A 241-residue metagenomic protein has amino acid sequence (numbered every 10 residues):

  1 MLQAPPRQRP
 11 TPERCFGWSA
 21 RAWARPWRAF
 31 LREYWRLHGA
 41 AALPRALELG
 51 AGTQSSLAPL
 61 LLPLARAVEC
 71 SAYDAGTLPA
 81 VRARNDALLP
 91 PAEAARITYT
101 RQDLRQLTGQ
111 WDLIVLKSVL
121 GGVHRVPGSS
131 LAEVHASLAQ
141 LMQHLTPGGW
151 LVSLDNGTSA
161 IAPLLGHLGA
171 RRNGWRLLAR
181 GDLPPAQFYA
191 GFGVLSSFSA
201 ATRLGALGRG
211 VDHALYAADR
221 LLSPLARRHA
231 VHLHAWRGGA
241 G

Functional and structural regions predicted by a protein language model:
L2-E33, H38: Class I SAM-dependent methyltransferase Rossmann-like catalytic core, especially the SAM/SAH-binding loop
A42-G52: Conserved class I S-adenosyl-L-methionine
T53-I97, R101-L104: Class I SAM-dependent methyltransferase SAM/SAH-binding core
V115: A conserved beta-strand element that flanks and buttresses the S-adenosyl-L-methionine
V123-Q140: A short, conserved alpha-helix within the catalytic core of class I
G148-D155: Conserved beta-strand signature within the Rossmann-like core of class I S-adenosyl-L-methionine
P163-P185: Conserved Class I S-adenosyl-L-methionine
Y189-G241: A C-terminal cap/extension of S-adenosyl-L-methionine-dependent methyltransferases that defines the acceptor-substrate
